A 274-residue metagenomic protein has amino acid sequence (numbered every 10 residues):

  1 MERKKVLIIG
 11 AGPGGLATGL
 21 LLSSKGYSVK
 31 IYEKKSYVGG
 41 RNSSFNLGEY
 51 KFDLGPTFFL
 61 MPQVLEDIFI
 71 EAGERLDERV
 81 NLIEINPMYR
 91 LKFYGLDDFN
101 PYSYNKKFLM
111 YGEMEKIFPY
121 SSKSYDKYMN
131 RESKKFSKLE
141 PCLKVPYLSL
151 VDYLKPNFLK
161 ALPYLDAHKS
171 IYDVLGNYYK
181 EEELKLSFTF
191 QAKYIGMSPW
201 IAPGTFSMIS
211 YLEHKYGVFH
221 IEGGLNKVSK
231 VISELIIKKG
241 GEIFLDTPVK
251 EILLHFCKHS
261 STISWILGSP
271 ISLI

Functional and structural regions predicted by a protein language model:
M1-I8, A167-H168, Y178-K180, L184 (+1 more regions): Long, low-complexity, intrinsically disordered polar/charged segments
E2-S137: N-terminal glycine-rich phosphate/pyrophosphate-binding loop and immediately adjacent elements
G15, K25, V174-Y178, S187-F190 (+3 more regions): Generic, well-ordered alpha-helical scaffold segments in large soluble proteins
I83, L186-F188, L245: General beta-strand structural signal in soluble alpha/beta enzymes
Y94-A202: Rossmann-like flavin
M208-S260: Helical element adjacent to the flavin cofactor pocket in flavoenzyme catalytic cores
G268-I274: Core beta-strand elements of the Rossmann-like FAD/NAD(P) dinucleotide-binding domain in flavoenzyme oxidoreductases
